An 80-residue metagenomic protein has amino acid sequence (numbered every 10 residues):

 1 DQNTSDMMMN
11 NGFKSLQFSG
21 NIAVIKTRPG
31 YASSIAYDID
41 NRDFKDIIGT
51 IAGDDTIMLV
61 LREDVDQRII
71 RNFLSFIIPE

Functional and structural regions predicted by a protein language model:
Q2-R71: Non-DNA-binding regulatory cores of transcription-related proteins, predominantly C-terminal effector-binding
I70-E80: Short, charged, intrinsically disordered terminal tails
